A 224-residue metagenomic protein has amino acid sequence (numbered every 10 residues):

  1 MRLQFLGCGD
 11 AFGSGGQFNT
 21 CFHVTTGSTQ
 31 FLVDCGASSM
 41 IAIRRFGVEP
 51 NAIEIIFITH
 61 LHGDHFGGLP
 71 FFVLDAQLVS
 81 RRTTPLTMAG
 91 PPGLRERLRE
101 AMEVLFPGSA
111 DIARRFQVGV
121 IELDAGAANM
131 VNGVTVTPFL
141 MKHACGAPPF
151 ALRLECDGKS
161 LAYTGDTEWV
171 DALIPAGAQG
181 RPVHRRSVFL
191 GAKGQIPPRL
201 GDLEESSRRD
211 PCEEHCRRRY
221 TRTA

Functional and structural regions predicted by a protein language model:
M1-A162, E168, P175: Binuclear metal-dependent hydrolase catalytic cores
E168-A224: Cap/insert and terminal regions of metallo-dependent hydrolase folds
